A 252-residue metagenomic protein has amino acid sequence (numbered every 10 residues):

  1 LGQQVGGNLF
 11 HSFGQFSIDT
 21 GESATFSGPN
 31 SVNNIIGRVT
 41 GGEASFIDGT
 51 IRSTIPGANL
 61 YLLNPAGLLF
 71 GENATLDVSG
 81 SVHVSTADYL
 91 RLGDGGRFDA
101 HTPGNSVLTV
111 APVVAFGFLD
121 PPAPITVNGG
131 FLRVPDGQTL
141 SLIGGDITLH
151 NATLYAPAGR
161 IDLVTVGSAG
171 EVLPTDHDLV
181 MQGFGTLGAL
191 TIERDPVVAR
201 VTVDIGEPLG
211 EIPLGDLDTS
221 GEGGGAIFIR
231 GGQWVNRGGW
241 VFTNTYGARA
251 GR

Functional and structural regions predicted by a protein language model:
L1-R252: Extracellular and secretory-pathway beta-repeat/beta-biased strand scaffolds
